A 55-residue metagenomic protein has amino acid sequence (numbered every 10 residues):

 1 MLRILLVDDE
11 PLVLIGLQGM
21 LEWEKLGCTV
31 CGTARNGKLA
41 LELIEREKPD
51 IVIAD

Functional and structural regions predicted by a protein language model:
M1-R3: Non-catalytic signal-transmission and effector/linker regions of two-component phosphorelay proteins
L5-L6, G32: Short hydrophobic beta-strand elements that form part of the catalytic alpha/beta core underpinning NDP-sugar/donor
D8, D55: Active-site residues of response regulator receiver
P11-G32: Two-component/phosphorelay signaling modules centered on CheY-like receiver
Q18, T33-I51: Acidic, metal-coordinating helix/loop segments flanking the phosphotransfer/catalytic sites of two-component signaling
